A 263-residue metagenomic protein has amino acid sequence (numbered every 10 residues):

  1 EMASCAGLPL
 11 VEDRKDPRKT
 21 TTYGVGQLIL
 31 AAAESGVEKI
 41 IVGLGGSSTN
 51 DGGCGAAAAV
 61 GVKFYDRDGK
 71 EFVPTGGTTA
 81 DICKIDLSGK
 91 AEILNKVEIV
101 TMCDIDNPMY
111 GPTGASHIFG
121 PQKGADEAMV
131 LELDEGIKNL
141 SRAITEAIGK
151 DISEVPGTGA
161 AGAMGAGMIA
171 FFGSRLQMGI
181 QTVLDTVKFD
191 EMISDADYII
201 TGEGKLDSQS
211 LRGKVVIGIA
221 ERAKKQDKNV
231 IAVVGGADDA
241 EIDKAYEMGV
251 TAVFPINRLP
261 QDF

Functional and structural regions predicted by a protein language model:
E1-L44, S48-F263: N-terminal loops that bind phosphate or other acidic moieties and the adjacent beta-alpha structural core
